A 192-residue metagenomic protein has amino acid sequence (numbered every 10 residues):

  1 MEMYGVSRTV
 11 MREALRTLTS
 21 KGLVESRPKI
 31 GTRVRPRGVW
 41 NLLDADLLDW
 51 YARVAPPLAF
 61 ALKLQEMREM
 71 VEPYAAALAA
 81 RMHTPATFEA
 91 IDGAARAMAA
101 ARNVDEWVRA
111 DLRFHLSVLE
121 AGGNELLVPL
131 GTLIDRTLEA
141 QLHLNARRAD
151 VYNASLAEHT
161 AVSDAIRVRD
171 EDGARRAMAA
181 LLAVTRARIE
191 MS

Functional and structural regions predicted by a protein language model:
M1-M70, A77: Short linear motifs at protein or domain termini
R8, R12, R68, E72 (+5 more regions): Short, cationic motifs built from Arg/Lys/His that form the positively charged side of catalytic pockets
K63-L64, A86, N124: Compact structured core domains
R81, N103, R167-V168: Alpha-helix C-terminal capping/termination sites
A86-A90, G173: Alpha-helical positions within canonical tetratricopeptide repeat
A95, A99, R109, H115-L116 (+1 more regions): C-terminal all-alpha effector/ligand-binding and dimerization domain of prokaryotic HTH-type transcriptional repressors
